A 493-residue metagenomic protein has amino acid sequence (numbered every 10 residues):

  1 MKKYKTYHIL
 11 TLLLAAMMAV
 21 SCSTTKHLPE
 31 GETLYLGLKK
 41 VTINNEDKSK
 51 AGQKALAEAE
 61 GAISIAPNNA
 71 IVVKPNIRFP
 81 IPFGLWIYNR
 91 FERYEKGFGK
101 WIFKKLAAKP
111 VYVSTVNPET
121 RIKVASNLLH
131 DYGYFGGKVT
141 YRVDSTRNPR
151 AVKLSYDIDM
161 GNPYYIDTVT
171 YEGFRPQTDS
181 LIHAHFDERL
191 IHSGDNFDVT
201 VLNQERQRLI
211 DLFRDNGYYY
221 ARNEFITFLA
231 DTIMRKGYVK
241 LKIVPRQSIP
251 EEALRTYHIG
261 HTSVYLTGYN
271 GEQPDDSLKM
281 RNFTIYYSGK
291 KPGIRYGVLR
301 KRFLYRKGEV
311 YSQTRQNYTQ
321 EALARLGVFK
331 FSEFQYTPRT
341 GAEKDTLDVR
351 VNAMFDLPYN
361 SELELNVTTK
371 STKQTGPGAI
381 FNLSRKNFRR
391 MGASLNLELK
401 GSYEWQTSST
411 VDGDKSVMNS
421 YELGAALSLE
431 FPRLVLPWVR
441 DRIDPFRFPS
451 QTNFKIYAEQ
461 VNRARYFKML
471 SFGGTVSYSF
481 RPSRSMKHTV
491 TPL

Functional and structural regions predicted by a protein language model:
K2-K3, S23-R325, F334, T346 (+1 more regions): Interaction-mediating elements
K5-L12: Sec-dependent signal peptide recognition, specifically the positively charged N-region followed immediately by
M18-S21: C-terminal motif of bacterial Sec signal peptides marking the signal peptidase cleavage site
L181, P292, S312-L493: Gram-negative/organellar outer-membrane beta-barrel architecture
